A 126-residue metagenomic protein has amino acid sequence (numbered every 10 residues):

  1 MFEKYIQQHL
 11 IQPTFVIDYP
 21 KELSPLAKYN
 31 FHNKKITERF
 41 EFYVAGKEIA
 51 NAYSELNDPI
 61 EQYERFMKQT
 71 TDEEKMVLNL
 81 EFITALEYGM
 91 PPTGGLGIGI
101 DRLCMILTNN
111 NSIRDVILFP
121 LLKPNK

Functional and structural regions predicted by a protein language model:
M1-K126: A translation/RNA-centric and nucleic-acid-associated enzymatic feature enriched in Class II aminoacyl-tRNA synthetases
